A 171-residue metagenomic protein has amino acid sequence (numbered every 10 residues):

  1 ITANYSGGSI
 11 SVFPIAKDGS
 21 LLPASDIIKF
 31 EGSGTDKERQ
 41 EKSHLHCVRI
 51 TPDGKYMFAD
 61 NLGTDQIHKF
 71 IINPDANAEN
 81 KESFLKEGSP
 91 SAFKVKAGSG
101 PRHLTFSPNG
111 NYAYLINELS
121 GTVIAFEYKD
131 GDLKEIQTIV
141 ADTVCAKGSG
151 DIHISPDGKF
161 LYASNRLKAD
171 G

Functional and structural regions predicted by a protein language model:
I1-C47: Asp-box/WD-like beta-propeller blade repeats and closely related beta-sheet repeat scaffolds
Y5, I15, L62-G63, I72 (+3 more regions): Short loop/turn segments immediately following the C-termini of beta-strands
G7-S11, D65-I67, G121-V123, A169-G171: Structural signal for beta-propeller blades
V12-L22, I71-F84, F126-L133: Short loop/turn segments immediately following beta-strands, especially the blade-tip and inter-blade linker loops
L22-G32, N80-F93, K134-A141: Beta-propeller fold detector
E31-D53, V95-Y112, D142-G158: Beta-rich, blade/repeat-based domains predominating in secreted/periplasmic proteins but also intracellular
A92-I139: Acidic, glycine-rich loop-and-beta core segments that form the ion-binding/anion-interacting portion of active sites
